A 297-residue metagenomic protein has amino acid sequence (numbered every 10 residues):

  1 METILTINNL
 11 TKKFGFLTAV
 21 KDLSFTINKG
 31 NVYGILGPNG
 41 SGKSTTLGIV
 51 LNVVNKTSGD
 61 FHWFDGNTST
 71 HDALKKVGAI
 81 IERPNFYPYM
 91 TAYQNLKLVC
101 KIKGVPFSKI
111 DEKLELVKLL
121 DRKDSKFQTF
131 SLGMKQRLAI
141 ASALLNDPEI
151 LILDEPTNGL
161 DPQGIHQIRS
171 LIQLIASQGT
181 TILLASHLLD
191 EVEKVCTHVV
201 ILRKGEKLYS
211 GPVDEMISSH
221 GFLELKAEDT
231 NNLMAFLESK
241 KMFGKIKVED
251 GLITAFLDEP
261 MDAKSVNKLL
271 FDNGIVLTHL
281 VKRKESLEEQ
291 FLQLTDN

Functional and structural regions predicted by a protein language model:
E2-L5, K12-L184, L189-R203, Y209: ABC transporter nucleotide-binding domains
T11, D296-N297: C-terminal end-of-chain micro-motif
L74, L96, D111, H166 (+5 more regions): Generic structural signal for individual residues within well-ordered alpha-helical segments across diverse proteins
A92, V213, K284-E288: Structural motif detector for alpha-helix initiation sites
R169-T254: ABC transporter nucleotide-binding domain
V200, Q293-D296: Short low-complexity, flexible loop/linker segments enriched in glycine and/or proline with clustered acidic
F222-L294: Short, charged/small-residue-rich alpha-helical element at the C-terminal edge of ABC transporter nucleotide-binding
